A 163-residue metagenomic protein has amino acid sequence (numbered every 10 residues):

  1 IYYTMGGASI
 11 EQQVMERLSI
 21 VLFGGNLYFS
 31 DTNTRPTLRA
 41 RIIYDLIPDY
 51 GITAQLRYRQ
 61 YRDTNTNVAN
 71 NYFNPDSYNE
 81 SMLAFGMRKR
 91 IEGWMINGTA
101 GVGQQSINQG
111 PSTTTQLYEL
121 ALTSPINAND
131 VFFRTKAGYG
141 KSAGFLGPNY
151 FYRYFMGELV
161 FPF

Functional and structural regions predicted by a protein language model:
I1-Y2, Y28-P36, Y72-N79, N108-Q116 (+1 more regions): Replace "Gram-negative outer membrane beta-barrel proteins" with "bacterial and organellar outer membrane beta-barrel
T4, E16, G24-S30, L46 (+6 more regions): Transmembrane beta-strands of outer-membrane beta-barrel pores
T4-A8, I20, G24-N26, P36-A40 (+4 more regions): Hydrophobic, lipid-facing positions within transmembrane beta-strands of outer-membrane proteins
I10-E16: N-terminal "first-domain core" detector
T32-A54: Internal hydrophobic scaffold segments of catalytic domains
R39, I52, N79-S81, G98 (+4 more regions): A generic structural signal for ordered secondary structure
Y50, L56-F133: Intrinsically disordered, low-complexity segments enriched in Gly and acidic/Ser/Thr residues that form flexible
F132, Y150-F163: Outer-membrane beta-barrel "beta-signal"
